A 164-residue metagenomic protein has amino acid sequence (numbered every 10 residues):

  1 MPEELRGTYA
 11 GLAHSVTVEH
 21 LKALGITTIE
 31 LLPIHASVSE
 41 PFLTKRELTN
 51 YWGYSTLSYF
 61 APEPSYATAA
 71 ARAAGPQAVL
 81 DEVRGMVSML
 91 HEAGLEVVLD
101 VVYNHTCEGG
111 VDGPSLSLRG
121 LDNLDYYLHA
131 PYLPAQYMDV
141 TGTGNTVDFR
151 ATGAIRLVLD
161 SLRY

Functional and structural regions predicted by a protein language model:
P2-Y164: Substrate-binding/active-site clefts of carbohydrate-active enzymes
